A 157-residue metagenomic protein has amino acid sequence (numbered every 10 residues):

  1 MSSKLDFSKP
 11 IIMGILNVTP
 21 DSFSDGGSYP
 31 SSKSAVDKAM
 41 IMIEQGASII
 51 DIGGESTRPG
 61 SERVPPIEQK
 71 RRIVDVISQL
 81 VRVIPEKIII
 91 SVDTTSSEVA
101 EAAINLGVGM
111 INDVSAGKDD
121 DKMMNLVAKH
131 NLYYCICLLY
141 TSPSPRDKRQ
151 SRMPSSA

Functional and structural regions predicted by a protein language model:
M1-N17: N-terminal amphipathic alpha-helix/helix-capping segment at the start of soluble metabolic enzymes
L16, G46, I111: Conserved, mostly hydrophobic/aromatic
P20-A35: Active-site mouth loops of central-metabolism enzymes
F23-S24, I50-R72: Glycine-rich, proline-tolerant flexible connector loops at the mouths of alpha/beta enzymes
S34-I50, N105-L106: Alpha/beta enzyme core
V64-S91, L132: Alpha-helix-loop-beta-strand connector modules within alpha/beta enzyme cores
V64-V74, E98, K118-H130: Active-site-adjacent beta->alpha loops and helix N-cap segments on the catalytic face of soluble alpha/beta enzymes
Y140-D147: Conserved small/polar residues in nucleotide/adenosyl-binding loops
